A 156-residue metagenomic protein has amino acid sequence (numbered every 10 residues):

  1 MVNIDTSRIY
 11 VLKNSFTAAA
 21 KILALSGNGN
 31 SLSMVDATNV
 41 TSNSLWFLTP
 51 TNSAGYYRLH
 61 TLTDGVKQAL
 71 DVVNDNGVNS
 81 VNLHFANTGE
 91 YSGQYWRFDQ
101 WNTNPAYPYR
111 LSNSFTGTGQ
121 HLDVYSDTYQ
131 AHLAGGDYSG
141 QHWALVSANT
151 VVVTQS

Functional and structural regions predicted by a protein language model:
M1-S156: Lectin-like carbohydrate-binding module/patch detector with strong preference for beta-trefoil
